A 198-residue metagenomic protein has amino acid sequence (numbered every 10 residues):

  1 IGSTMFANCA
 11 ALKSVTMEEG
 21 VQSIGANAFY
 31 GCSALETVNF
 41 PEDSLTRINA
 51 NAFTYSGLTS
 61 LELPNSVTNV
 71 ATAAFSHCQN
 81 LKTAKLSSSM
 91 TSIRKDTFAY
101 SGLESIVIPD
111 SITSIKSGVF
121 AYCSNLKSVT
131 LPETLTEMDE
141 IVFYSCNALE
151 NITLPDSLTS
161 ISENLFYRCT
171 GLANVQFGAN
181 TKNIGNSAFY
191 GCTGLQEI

Functional and structural regions predicted by a protein language model:
G2-A7, G25-Y30, N49-A52, A71-S76 (+5 more regions): Consensus positions within tandem repeat domains that build extended binding/scaffold surfaces
C9-S23, S33-R47, S56-N69, Q79-S92 (+5 more regions): Structural signature of tandem-repeat unit edges
